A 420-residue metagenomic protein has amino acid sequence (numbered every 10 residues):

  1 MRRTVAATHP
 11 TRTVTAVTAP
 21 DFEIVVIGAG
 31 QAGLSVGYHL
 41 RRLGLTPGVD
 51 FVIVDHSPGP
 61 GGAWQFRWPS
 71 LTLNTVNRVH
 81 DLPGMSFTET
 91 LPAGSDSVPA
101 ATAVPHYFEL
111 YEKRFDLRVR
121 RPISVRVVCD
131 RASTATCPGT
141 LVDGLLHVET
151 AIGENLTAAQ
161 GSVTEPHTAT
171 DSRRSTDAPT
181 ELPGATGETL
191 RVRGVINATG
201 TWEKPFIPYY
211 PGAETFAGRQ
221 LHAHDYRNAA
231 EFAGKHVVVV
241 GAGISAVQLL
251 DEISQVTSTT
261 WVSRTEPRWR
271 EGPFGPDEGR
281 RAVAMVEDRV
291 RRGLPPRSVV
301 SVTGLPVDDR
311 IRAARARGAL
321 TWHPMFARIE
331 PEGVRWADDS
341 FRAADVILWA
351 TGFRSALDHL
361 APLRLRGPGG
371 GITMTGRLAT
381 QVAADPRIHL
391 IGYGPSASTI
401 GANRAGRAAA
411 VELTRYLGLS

Functional and structural regions predicted by a protein language model:
R2-P58, G62-Q65, S70, A93-D171 (+1 more regions): Flavin (primarily FAD) cofactor-binding/catalytic cores of flavoenzymes
G59-T88: Redox-cofactor-proximal catalytic regions of oxidoreductases
